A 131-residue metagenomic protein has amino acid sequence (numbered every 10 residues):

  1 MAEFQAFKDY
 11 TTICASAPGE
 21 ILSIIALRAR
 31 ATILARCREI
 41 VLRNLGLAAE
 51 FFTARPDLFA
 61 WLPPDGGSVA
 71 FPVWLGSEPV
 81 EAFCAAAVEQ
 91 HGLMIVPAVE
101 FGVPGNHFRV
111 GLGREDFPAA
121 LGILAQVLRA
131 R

Functional and structural regions predicted by a protein language model:
M1-E3, A31-I33, S77-E78, P118: Short helix-loop capping/hinge motifs at secondary-structure junctions, enriched in acidic/polar residues
A2-S16, E100-F101: Active-site PLP-lysine loop of aminotransferase-like
F4-T11, A26-A49: Structural signature of PLP-dependent enzymes
E20, I24, I40-A49, A60-W74: Conserved glycine-rich beta-strand-loop-beta hairpin in the small C-terminal domain of fold type I
R28, V73-G76, G113-E115: Residue-level recognition of strand-loop junctions within catalytic nucleotide-signaling folds
A49, D57-A60, L93-V99: A short linear hydrophobic-aromatic micro-motif
F52-T53, A87: Hydrophobic C-terminal alpha-helix "anchor/cap" residues
A86-I95, F101-R131: PLP-dependent enzyme catalytic core of the Aspartate aminotransferase-like
